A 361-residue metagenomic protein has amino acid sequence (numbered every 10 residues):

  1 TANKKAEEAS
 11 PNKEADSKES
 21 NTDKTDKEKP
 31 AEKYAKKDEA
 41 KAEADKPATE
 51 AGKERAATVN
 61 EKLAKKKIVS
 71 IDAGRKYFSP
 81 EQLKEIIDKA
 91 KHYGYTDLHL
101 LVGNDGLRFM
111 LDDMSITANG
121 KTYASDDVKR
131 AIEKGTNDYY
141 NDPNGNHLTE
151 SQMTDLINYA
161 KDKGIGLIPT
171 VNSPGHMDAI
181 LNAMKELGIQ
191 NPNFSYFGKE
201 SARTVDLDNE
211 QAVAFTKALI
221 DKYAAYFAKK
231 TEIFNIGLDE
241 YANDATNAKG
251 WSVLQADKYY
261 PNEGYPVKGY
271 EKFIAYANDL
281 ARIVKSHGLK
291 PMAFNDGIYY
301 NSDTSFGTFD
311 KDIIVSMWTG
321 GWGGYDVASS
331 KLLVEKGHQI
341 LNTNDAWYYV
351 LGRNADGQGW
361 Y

Functional and structural regions predicted by a protein language model:
A2-A57: Ser/Thr/Gly/Pro-rich low-complexity, disordered linker/stalk segments of secreted and cell-surface proteins
N60-K65, D105-D162, M177-Q211, A242-E271: Aromatic- and acidic-residue-enriched carbohydrate-binding clefts of CAZyme catalytic domains
K67-I71, L98-L100, L167-V171, F234-I236 (+3 more regions): Hydrophobic faces of well-ordered beta-strands that scaffold small-molecule active sites in alpha/beta enzyme cores
I68-Q82, T204-Q211: Active-site mouth loops of central-metabolism enzymes
Q82-D105: Catalytic domains of carbohydrate-active enzymes, especially glycoside hydrolases
K89-H92, S305-Y361: Flexible, acidic glycine-rich loops studded with aromatic residues
Y95, Q152-P174, A202-G237: An active-site-proximal structural segment forming one wall of the substrate-binding cleft that immediately precedes
D208-I313, G320, G324-Y325: Active-site neighborhood of glycoside hydrolase catalytic domains
